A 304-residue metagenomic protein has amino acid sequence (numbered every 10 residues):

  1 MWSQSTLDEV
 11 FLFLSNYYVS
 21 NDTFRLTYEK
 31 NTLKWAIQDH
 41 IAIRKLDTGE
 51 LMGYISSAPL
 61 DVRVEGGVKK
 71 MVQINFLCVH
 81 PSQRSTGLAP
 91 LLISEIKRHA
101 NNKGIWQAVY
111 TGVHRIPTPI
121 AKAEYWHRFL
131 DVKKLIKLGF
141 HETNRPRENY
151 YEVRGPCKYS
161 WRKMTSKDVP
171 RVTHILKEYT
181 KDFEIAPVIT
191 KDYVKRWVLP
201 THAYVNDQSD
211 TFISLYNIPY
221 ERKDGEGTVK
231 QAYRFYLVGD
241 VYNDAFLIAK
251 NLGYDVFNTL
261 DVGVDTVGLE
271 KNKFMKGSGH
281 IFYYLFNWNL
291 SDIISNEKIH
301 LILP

Functional and structural regions predicted by a protein language model:
M1-P81, G112-R115, Y159-G239, G253: A conserved beta-strand-loop-helix scaffold within acyl/acetyltransferase catalytic domains
S20-R25, C78-P81, K97-N102, K133-I136 (+2 more regions): Glycine-rich loops and low-complexity Gly/Arg-rich segments that provide flexible linkers or classic glycine-based
V79, S85-R98, G239-K250: Conserved acetyl-CoA-binding loop-helix of GNAT-fold acetyltransferases
I93-V109: Classical protein tyrosine phosphatase
W106-G155, F212-P304: Active-site/acyl-donor-binding loops of N-acyltransferases
